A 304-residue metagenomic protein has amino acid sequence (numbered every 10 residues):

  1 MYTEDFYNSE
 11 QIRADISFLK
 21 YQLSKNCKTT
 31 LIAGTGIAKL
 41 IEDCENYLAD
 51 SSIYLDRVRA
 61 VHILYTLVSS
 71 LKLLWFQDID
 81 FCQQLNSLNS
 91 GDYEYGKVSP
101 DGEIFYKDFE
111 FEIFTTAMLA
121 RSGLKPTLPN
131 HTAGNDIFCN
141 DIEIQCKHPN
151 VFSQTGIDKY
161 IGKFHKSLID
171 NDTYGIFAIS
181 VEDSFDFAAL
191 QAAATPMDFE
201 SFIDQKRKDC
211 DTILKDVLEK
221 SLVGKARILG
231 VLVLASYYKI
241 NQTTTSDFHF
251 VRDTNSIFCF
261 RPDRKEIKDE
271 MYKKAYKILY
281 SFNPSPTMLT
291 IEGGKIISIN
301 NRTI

Functional and structural regions predicted by a protein language model:
M1-S122, T155-I304: Charged, structured surface patches that assemble and position nucleic-acid processing machinery
L119, I137-N150: Conserved catalytic cores of phosphodiester-cleaving nucleases, focusing on short active-site segments
S122-N135: Short, well-structured beta-strand/strand-turn elements
P126, I137-C139, L168: Alpha-helix C-terminal capping segments
P126-P129, P149, P262, P284: Proline-rich intrinsically disordered, low-complexity coils
H131, F138, N171-T173: A short, structural micro-pattern
H131-G134, K147-P149, E182: An acidic- and aromatic-residue-enriched active-site/binding cleft used to recognize and process polar
